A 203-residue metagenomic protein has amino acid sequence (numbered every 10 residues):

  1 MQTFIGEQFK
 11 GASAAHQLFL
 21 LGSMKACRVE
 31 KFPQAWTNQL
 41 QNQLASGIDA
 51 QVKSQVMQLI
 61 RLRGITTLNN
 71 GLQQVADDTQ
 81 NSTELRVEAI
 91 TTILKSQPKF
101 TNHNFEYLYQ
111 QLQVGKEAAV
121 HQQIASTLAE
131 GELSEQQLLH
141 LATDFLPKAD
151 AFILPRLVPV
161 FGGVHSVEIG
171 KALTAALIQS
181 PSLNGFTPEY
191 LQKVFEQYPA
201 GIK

Functional and structural regions predicted by a protein language model:
M1-K203: Long, ordered, helix-rich scaffold segments
